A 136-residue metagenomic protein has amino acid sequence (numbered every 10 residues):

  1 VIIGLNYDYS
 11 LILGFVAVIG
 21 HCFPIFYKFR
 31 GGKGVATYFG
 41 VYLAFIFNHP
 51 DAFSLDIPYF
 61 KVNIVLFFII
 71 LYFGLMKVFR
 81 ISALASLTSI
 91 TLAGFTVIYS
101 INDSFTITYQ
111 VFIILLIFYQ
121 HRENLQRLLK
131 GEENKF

Functional and structural regions predicted by a protein language model:
V1-I19, T106-L115: Membrane-embedded alpha-helical segments that form the functional core of polytopic membrane enzymes, especially those
I2-L5, V16, G20, V35-F79 (+1 more regions): Interfacial segments of multi-pass membrane proteins
I3, C22-F39, L75-T88, Q120-F136: Interhelical loop and helix-boundary elements at the membrane-water interface of polytopic inner-membrane proteins
Y9-L11, K61-I64, S82-L87, D103-Y109: Short, aromatic-rich membrane-interface segments at the entry and exit of alpha-helical transmembrane domains
F29-G34, A52-F60, T106-I113, R127-F136: A cytosolic-side transmembrane-helix exit/cap motif
V97-S100, I117, N134: Generic secondary-structure signature for well-ordered alpha-helical cores
Y99-T108, Q120-Q126: Glycine-rich phosphate/pyrophosphate-binding loop and the adjoining helix
